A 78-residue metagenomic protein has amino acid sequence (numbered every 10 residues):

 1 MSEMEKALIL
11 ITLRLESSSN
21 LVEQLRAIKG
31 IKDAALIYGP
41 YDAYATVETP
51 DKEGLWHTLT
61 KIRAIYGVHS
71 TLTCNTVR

Functional and structural regions predicted by a protein language model:
M1-R78: A compositional/biophysical signature of low hydrophobicity enriched in polar/charged and small residues
